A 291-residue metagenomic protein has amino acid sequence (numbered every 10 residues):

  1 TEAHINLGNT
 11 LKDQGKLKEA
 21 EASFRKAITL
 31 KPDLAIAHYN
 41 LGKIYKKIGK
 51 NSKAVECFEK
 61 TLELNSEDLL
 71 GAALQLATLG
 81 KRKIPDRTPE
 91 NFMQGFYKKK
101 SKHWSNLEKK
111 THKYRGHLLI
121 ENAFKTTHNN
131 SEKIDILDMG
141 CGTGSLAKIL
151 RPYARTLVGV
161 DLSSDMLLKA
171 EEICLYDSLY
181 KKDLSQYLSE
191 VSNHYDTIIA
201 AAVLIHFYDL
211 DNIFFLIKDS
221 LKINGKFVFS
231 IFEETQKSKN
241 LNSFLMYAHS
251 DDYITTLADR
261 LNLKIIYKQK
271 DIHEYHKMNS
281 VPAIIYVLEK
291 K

Functional and structural regions predicted by a protein language model:
E2-D13, I36-K43: Conserved alpha-helical positions within TPR/SEL1-like repeat arrays
L34, D68-L69: Residue-level recognition of tetratricopeptide repeat
G142-Y187: Class I SAM-dependent methyltransferase SAM/SAH-binding core
I199-A200: A conserved beta-strand element that flanks and buttresses the S-adenosyl-L-methionine
D211-K226: A short glycine-rich, Lys/Arg-flanked "PGG" loop and its adjoining helix->strand segment in the class I
K237-D252: Acceptor-substrate binding/catalytic loop of class I
